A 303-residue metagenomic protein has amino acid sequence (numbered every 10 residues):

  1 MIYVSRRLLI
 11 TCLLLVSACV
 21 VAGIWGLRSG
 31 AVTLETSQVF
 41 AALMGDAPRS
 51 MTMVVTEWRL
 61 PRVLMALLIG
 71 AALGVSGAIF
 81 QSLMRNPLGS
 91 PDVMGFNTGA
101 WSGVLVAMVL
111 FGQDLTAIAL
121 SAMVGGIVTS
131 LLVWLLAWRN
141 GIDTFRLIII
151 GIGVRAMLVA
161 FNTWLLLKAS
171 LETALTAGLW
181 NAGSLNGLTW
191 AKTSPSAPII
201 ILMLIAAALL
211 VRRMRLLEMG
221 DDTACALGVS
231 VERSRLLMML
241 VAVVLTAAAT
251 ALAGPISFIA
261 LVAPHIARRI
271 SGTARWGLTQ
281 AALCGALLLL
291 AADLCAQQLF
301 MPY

Functional and structural regions predicted by a protein language model:
M1-Y303: Alpha-helical transmembrane segments in inner-membrane proteins
